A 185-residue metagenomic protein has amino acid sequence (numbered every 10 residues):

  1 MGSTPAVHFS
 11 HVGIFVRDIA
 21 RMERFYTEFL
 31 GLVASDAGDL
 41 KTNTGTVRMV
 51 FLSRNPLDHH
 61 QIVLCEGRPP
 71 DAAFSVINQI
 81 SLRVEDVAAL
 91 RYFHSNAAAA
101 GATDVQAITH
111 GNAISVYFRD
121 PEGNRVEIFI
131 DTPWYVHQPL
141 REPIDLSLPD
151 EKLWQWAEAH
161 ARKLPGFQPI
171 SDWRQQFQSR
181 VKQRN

Functional and structural regions predicted by a protein language model:
G2-A6, D71-S75: Short, flexible turn/loop "capping" segments at secondary-structure junctions
V7, R17-A20, I80-R125, I130-H137 (+1 more regions): Vicinal oxygen chelate
F9-H11, S75-I80: Eukaryotic phosphotyrosine signaling hubs
F15-H59: Core segments of cupin and vicinal oxygen chelate
L40-T44, P70, I108-G111: A short beta-turn/loop motif at secondary-structure boundaries
V47-M49, I77, A113: Short coil/loop residues immediately preceding or within conserved phosphate-binding loops of NTP-utilizing enzyme
F51, I62-C65, E127: Conserved beta-strand in the GNAT
N55-H59, D71, V87-A88: Short, charged/polar surface micro-motifs in flexible loops or helix N-caps
